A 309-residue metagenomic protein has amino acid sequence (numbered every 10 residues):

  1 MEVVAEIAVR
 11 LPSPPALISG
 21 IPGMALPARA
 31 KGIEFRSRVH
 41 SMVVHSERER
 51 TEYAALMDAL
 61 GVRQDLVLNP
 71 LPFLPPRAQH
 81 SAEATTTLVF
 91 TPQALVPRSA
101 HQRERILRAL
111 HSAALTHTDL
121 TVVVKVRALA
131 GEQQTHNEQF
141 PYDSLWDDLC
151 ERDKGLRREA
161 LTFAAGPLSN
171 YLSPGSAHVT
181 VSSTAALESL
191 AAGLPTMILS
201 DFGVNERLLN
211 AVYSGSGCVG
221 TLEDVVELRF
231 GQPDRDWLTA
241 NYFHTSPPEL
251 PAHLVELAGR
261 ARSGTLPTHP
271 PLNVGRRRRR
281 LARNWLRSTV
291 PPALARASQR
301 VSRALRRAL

Functional and structural regions predicted by a protein language model:
M1, M24-L26, E49-R50, A94-Q102 (+4 more regions): Short acidic, S/G/P-rich loop/turn micro-motifs used as interaction or catalytic elements
M1-V62: Active-site and donor-binding regions of nucleotide-sugar-utilizing enzymes
I21-A25, L71, D201-F202: Histidine-centered beta-alpha loop that forms part of the nucleotide-sugar donor binding/catalytic region in diverse
R48, N69-P72: Carbohydrate-associated surface elements
F73-D147: Conserved catalytic-core segment of nucleotide-activated headgroup transferases in glycan assembly
N137-A191: Donor nucleotide-activated moiety binding/catalytic core segment of transferases that use nucleotide-activated donors
A177, G193-S200: Structural loop-to-beta junction motif characteristic of Rossmann-like glycosyltransferase folds
N210, E223-L309: C-terminal amphipathic helix plus adjacent low-complexity, charged tail appended to glycosyltransferase catalytic
